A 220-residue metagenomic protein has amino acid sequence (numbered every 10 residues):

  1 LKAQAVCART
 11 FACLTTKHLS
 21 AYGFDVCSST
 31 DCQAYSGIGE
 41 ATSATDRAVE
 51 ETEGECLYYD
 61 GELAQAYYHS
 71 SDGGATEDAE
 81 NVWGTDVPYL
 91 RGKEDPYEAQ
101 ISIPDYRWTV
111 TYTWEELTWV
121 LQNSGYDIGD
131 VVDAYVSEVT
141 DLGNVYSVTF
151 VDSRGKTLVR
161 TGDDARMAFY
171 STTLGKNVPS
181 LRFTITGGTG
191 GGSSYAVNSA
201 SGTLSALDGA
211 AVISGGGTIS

Functional and structural regions predicted by a protein language model:
L1-S220: Conserved, single-site charged/polar hotspot
